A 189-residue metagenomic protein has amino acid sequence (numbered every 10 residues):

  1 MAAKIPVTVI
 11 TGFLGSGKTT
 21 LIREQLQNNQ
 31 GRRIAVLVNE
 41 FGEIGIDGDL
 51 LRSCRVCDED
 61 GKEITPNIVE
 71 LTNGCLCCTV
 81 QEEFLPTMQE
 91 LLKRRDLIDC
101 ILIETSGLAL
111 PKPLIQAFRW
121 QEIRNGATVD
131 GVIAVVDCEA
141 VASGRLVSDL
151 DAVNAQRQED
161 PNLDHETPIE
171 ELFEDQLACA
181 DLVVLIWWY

Functional and structural regions predicted by a protein language model:
A2-T11, S16, T20-E166, E170-E171: Nucleotide-state-sensitive switch-loop elements of NTP-binding domains
D160, P168-Y189: Contiguous mid-protein beta-loop-alpha structural module that forms a pocket-lining wall or clamp of enzyme active
